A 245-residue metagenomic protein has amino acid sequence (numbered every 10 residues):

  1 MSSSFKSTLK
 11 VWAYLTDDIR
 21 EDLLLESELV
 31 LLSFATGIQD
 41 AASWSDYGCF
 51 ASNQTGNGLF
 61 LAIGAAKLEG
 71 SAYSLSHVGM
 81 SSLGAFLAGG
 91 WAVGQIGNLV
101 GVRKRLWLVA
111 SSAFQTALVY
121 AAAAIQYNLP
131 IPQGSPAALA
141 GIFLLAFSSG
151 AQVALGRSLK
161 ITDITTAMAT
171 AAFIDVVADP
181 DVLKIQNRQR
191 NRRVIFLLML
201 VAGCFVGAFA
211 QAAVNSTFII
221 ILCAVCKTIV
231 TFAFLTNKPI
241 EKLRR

Functional and structural regions predicted by a protein language model:
S2-A167, R188-C204, A208-R244: Alpha-helical transmembrane segments and their membrane-interface boundaries that form or gate the permeation pathway
T165-V182: Cytosolic, membrane-interface loops and tails of multi-pass inner-membrane proteins
